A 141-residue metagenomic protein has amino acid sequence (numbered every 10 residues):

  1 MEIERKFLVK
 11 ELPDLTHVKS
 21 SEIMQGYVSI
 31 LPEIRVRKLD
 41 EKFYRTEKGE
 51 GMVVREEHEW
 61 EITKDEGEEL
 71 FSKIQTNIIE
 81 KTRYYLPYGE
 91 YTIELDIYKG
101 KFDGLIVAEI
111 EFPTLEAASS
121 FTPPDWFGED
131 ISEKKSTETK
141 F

Functional and structural regions predicted by a protein language model:
M1-F141: Phosphate-end processing signature that detects enzymes handling 5′-triphosphorylated RNA and polyphosphate
